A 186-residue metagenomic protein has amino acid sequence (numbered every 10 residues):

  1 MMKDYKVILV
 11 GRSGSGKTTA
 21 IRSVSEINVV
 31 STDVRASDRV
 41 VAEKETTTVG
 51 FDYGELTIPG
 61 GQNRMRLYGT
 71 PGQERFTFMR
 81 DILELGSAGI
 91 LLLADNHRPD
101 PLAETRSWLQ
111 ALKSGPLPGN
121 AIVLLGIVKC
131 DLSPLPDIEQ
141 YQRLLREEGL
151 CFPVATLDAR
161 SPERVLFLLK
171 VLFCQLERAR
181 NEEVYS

Functional and structural regions predicted by a protein language model:
M1-E45, L56-T57, G61: Conserved G1/Walker A P-loop phosphate-binding module
D4-Y5, G86-G89, G119-I122, L150-P153: Short glycine-/polar-rich loops that comprise or flank the Walker A/P-loop and associated switch/sensor motifs
T48, T57-G61, I82-G86, S114-G119: Conserved catalytic network of the ASCE P-loop NTPase/AAA+ motor domain
G60-T77: Switch II (G3) loop of P-loop NTPases
L67-G69, L91-N96, L124-K129, T156-D158: Conserved beta-strand segments of the P-loop GTPase G domain that flank and frequently precede/overlap
F76-P99, S114-P116: Inter-motif core of Ras-like GTPase G domains
N96-L150: Conserved C-terminal guanine-recognition region of P-loop GTPase G domains, centered on the G4
L132-S186: Canonical P-loop GTPase G-domain recognition
